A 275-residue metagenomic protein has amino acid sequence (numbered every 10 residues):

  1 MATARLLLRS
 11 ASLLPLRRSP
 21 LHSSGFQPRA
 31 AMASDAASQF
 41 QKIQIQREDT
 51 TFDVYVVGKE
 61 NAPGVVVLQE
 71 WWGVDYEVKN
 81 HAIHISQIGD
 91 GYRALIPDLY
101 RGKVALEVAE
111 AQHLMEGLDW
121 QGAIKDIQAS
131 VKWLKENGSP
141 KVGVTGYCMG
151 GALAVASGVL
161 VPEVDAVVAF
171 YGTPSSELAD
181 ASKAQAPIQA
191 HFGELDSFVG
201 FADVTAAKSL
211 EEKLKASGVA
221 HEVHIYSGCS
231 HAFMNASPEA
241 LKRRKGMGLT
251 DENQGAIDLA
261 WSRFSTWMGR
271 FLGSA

Functional and structural regions predicted by a protein language model:
M1-S19: N-terminal chloroplast transit peptides
A2, Q27-G138, A236-T250: Serine-hydrolase catalytic machinery in alpha/beta-hydrolase-like enzymes
N80-H81, G200-E212: Short alpha-helix in the alpha/beta-hydrolase fold that links the catalytic acid
Q128-Q185: Primarily recognizes the serine-hydrolase "nucleophile elbow" in alpha/beta-hydrolase and SGNH/GDSL folds
K183-I188, G218-A220: Short, proline-enriched alpha-helix->beta-strand connector loops that line the catalytic pocket of alpha/beta-hydrolase
A184, A190-F192, Y226: Short beta-strand/loop motif that positions the catalytic acidic residue of the alpha/beta-hydrolase fold
L195-T205, H231-A232: Acidic catalytic loop of the alpha/beta-hydrolase fold
K215-A275: C-terminal catalytic histidine-bearing segment of alpha/beta-hydrolase fold enzymes
